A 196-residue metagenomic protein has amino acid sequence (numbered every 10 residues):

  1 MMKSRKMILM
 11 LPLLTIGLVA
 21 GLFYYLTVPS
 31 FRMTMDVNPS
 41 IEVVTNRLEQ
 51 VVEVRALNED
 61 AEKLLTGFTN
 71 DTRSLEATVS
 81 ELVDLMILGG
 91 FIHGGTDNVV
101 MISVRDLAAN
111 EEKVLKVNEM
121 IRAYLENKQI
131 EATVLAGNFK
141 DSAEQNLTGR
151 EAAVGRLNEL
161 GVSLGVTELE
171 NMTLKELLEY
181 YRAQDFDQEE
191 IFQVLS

Functional and structural regions predicted by a protein language model:
M2-M7: Positively charged n-region of N-terminal signal peptides that target proteins for export
I8-F23: Hydrophobic membrane-insertion alpha-helices, especially the h-region of bacterial N-terminal signal peptides
V19-M35: Aromatic-capped interface at the extracytoplasmic side of an N-terminal signal-anchor transmembrane helix
T34-V44: Gly/Thr-rich phosphate-binding beta-strand-loop-beta motif of the actin/hexokinase/Hsp70
T45-M101: Extracytoplasmic/periplasmic/luminal assembly and interaction segments in envelope/secretory/respiratory proteins
R73-S74, T78, R156, T173-E176 (+1 more regions): Short, structural beta-strand-to-alpha-helix junction motif
D97-Y181: Non-cytosolic head/periplasmic domains of membrane-anchored proteins
V99, E189-S196: Extracytoplasmic/luminal low-complexity segments enriched in Pro/Gly and acidic/polar residues that act as flexible
